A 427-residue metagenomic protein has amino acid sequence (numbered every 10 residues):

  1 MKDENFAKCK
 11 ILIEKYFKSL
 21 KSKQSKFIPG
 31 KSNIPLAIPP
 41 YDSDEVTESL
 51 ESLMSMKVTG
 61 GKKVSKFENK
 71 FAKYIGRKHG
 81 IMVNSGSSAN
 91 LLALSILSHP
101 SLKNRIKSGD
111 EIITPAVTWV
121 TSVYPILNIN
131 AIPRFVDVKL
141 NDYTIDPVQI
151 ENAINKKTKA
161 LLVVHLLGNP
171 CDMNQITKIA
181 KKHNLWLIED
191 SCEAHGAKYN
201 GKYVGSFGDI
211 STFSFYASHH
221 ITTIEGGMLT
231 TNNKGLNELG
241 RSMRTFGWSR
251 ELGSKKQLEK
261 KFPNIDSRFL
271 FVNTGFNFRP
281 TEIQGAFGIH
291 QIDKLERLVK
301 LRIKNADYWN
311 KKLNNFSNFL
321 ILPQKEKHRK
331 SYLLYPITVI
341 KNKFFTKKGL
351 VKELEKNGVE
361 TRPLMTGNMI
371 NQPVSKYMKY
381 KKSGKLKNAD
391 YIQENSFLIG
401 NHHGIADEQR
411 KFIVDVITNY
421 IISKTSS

Functional and structural regions predicted by a protein language model:
M1-V58, K62, V272, G400: N-terminal "arm"/small-domain region of PLP-dependent enzymes with the aminotransferase-like
E4, L12, Y16, S22-K26 (+9 more regions): PLP-dependent aminotransferase class I/II
K57, K62-E111, P125-I129, F135 (+1 more regions): Phosphate-binding glycine-rich loop
H99-L166, P170-S191, K198: PLP-dependent aminotransferase-like
I113, R134, L187-I188, T212 (+2 more regions): Structural detector of well-ordered beta-strand residues that form the stable sheet scaffold of enzyme domains
E189-T223, E238, S267-F271: Conserved active-site segment immediately N-terminal to the catalytic lysine that forms the internal aldimine
T222-G226, A286-G288: Adenylate-forming
